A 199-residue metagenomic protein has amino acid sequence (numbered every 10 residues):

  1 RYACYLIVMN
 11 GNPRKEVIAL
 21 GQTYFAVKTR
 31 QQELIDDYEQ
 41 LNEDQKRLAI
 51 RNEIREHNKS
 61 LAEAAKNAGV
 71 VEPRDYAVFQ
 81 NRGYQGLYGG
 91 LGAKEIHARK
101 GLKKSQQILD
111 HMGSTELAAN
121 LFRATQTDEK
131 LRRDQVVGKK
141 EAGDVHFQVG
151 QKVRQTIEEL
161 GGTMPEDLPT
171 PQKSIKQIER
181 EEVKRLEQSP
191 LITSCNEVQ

Functional and structural regions predicted by a protein language model:
Y2-Q199: Positively charged, phosphate-engaging catalytic surfaces used for nucleic-acid and nucleotide handling
